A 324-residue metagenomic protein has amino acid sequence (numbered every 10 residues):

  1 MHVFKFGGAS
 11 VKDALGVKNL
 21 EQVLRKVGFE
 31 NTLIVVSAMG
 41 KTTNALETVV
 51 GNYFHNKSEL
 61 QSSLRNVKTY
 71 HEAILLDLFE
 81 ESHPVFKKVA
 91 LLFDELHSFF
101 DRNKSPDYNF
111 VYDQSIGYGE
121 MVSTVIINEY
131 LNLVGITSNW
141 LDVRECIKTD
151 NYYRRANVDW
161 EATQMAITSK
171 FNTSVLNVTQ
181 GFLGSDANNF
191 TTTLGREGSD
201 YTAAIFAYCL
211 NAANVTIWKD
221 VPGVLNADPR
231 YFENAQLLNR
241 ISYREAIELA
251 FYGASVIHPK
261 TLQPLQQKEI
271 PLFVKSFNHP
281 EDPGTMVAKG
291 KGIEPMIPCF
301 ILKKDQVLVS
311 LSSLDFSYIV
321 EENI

Functional and structural regions predicted by a protein language model:
M1-I257, L262: Nucleotide/pyrophosphate-binding catalytic subdomain
A38-G40, V221-G223, L272, S276-E281 (+2 more regions): Glycine-rich beta-alpha junction loops
N44, N188, N226-A227, F273-K275 (+2 more regions): Short helix/loop capping segments that flank catalytic or ligand/cofactor-binding pockets
I147-R155, H279-I293: Self-splicing inteins and homing endonuclease
P283-I324: A conserved regulatory-domain signal marking ACT and ACT-like small-molecule sensing domains and adjacent regulatory
